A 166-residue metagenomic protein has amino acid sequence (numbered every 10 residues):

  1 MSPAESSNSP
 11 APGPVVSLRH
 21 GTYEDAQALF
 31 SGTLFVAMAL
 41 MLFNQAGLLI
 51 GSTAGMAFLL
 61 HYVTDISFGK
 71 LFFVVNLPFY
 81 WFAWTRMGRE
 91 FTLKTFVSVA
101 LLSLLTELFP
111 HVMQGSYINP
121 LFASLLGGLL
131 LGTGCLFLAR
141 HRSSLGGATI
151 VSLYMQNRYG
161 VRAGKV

Functional and structural regions predicted by a protein language model:
S2-V166: Core subunits and conserved enzymes of cellular information-processing and envelope-translocation systems across
